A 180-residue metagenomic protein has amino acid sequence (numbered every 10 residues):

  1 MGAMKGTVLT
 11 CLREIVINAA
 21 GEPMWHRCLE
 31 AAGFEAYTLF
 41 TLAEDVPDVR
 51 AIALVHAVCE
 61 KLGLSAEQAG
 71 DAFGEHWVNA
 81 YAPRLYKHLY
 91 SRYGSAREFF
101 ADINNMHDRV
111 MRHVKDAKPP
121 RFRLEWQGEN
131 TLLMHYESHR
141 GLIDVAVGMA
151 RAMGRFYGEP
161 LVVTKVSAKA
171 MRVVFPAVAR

Functional and structural regions predicted by a protein language model:
M1-F40: Charged, compositionally biased N-terminal leader segments and the immediate start of the first structured element
M4, A20, V46, K61 (+1 more regions): Catalytic cores of large soluble enzymes that bind and process phosphate-bearing ligands
G6, A117-L142, R155, E159-R180: Short terminal or interdomain "cap/linker" segment that borders an active site or interface and mediates
W25-K61: Long amphipathic alpha-helical segments
E35-T41, W77-Y81, R172-F175: Short, mixed-charge aromatic SLiMs
R50-I143: Amphipathic interaction/junction segments at domain boundaries or subunit interfaces
